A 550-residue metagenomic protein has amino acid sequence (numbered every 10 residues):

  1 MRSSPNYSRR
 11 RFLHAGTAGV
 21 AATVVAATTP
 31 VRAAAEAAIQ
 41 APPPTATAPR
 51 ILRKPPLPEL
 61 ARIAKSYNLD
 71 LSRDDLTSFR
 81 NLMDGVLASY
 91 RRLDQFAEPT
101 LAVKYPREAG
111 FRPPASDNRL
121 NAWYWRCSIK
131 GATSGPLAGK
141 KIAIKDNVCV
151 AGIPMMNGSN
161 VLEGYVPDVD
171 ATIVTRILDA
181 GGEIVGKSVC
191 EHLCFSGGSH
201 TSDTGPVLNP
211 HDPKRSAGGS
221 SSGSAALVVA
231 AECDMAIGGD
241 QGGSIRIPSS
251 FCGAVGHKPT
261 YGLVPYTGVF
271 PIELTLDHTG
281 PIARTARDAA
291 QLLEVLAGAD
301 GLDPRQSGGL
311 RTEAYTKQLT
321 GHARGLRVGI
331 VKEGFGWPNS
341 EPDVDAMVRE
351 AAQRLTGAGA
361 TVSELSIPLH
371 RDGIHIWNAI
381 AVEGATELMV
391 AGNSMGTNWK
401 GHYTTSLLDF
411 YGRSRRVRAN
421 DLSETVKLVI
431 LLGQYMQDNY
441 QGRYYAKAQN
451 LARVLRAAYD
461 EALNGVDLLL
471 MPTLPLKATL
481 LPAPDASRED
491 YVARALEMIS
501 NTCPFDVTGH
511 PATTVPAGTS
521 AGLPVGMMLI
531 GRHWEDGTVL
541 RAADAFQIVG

Functional and structural regions predicted by a protein language model:
R2-L137, V295-C503, V507, W534 (+1 more regions): Amidase signature
L71-Q241, Q353, A358: Gly/Ser-rich catalytic/binding loops embedded in alpha/beta enzyme cores
Y124-R126, V161-Y165, D277-R284, G433-D438 (+1 more regions): Short, well-ordered beta-strand elements within core beta-sheets of diverse protein domains
A151, E191-C194, G243-R246, H278-T279 (+5 more regions): Flexible loop/turn segments at secondary-structure boundaries
N157-E163, D485-D490, L529: Short glycine-enriched, charge-decorated loop/helix-capping segments at active-site entrances that position
D170-A171, T175-L296, D506-T519, L523-G526: Short glycine/serine-rich loop segments
S199-D203, S250-G253, I376-V382, D485-S487 (+1 more regions): Short low-complexity, flexible loop/linker segments enriched in glycine and/or proline with clustered acidic
T519-S520, I530, W534-G537: Change "using UDP/GDP/dTDP sugars" to "using nucleotide sugars
